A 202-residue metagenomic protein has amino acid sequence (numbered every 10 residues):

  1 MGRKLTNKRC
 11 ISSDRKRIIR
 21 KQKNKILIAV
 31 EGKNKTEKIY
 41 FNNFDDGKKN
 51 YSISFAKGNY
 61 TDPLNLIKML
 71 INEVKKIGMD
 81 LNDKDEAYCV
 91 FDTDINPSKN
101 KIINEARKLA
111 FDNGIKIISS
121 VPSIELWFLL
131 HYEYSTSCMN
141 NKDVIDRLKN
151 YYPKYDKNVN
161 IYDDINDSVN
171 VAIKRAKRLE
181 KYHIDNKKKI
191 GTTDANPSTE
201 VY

Functional and structural regions predicted by a protein language model:
G2-L27, K35-K57, K76-Y88, T93-Y202: C-terminal accessory helical subdomains adjacent to catalytic cores in phosphodiester- and nucleotide-handling enzymes
E31: Short, glycine-rich nucleotide/cofactor-binding loops
N59-N72: Short phosphate-binding loop-to-helix
